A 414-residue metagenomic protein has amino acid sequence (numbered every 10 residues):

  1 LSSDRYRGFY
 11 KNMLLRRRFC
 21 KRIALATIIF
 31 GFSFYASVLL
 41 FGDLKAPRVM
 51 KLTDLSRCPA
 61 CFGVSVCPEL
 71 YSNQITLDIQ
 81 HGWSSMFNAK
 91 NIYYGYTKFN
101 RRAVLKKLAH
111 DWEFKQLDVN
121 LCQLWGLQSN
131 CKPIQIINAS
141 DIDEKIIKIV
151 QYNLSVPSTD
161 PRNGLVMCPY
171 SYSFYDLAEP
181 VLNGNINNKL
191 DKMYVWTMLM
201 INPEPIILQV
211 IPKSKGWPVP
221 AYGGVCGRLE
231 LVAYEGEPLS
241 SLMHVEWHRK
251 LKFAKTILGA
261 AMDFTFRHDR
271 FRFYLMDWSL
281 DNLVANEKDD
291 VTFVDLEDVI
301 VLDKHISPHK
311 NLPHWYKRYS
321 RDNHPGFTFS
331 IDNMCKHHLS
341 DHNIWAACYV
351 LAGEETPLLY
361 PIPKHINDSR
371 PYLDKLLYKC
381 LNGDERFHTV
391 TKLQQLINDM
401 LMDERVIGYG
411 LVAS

Functional and structural regions predicted by a protein language model:
R7-P59, D322-S414: Helical subdomain adjoining the active site within ATP-dependent kinase catalytic cores
G8, R18-A103, K107-S158, N185-M200: Juxta-kinase regulatory segment immediately upstream of eukaryotic protein kinase catalytic domains
H81-S84, Y93-G95, T197, L208-V210 (+2 more regions): Beta-strand elements of modular eukaryotic interaction domains
N100, L108-E113, G227-E230, G236-E237 (+1 more regions): Conserved beta-strand elements of beta-rich interaction domains across eukaryotes, especially beta-propellers
A103, P218, E230, T292-D295 (+1 more regions): Protein kinase-like catalytic core scaffold
N138-P205, Q209, W217-A260, D303-H305: Conserved structural core of kinase catalytic domains
M243-L280, N286: Conserved alphaE helix
D269-H338: Catalytic activation segment of kinase domains across protein kinase-like and atypical kinase folds
